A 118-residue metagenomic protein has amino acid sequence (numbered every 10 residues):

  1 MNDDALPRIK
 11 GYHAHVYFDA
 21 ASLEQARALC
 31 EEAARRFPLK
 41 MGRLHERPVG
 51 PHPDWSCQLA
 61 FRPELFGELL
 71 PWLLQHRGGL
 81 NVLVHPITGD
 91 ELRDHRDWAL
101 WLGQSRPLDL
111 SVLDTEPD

Functional and structural regions predicted by a protein language model:
M1-D118: Long, contiguous binding/interaction regions
